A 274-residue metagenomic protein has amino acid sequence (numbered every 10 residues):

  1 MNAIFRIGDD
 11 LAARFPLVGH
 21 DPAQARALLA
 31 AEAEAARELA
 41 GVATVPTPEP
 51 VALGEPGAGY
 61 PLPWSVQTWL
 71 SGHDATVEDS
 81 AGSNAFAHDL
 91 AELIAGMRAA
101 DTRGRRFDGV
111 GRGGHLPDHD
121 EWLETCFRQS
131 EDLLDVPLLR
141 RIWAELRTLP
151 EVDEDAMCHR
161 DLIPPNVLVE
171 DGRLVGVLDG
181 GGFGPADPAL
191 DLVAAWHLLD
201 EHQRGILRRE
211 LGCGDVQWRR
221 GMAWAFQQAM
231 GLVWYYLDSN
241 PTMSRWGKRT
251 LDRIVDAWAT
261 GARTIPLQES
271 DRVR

Functional and structural regions predicted by a protein language model:
M1-D118, R128-Q129, L134, V152: ATP-binding pocket architecture of kinase catalytic cores
N2-I7, A13, P50, W143-L192: Active-site acidic catalytic loop and adjacent metal/ATP-binding pocket of ATP-dependent phosphoryl transfer enzymes
G8-L11, T44, G172, H197-E201 (+1 more regions): Short glycine/proline-enriched coil/turn segments at helix->beta-strand junctions
E32, A36, P63, H119-E124 (+4 more regions): A general structural signal for well-ordered alpha-helical segments in protein cores
E34, E92, R141-A144, A194 (+2 more regions): Generic recognition of well-ordered alpha-helical segments within structured catalytic/regulatory domains
F86-D89, D135, P188, M222-A225 (+1 more regions): An acidic site on a long C-lobe helix of protein kinase domains
D108-E151, E210, R220, R245: Helical cap/lid subdomains and adjacent loops of hydrolase enzymes that gate the active-site channel and determine
G182-P185, V193-R274: Helix-rich C-terminal or lid/interface subdomains of diverse kinases
